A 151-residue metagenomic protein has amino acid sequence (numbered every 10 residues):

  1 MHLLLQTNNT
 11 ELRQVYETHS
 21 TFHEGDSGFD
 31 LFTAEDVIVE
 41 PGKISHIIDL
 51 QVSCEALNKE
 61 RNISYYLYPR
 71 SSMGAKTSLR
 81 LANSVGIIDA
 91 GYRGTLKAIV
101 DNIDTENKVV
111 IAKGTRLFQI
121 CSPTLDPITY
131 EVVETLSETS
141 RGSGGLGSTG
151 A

Functional and structural regions predicted by a protein language model:
M1-A151: DUTPase catalytic domain/fold
